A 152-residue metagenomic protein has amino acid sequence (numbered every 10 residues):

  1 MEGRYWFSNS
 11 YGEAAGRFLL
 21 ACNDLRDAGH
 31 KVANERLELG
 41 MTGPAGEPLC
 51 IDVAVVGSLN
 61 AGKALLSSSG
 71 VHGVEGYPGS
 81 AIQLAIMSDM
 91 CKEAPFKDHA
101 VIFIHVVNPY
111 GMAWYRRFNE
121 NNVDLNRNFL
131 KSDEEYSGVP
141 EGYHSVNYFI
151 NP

Functional and structural regions predicted by a protein language model:
M1-P152: Structured catalytic-domain cores with a bias toward divalent-metal coordination
